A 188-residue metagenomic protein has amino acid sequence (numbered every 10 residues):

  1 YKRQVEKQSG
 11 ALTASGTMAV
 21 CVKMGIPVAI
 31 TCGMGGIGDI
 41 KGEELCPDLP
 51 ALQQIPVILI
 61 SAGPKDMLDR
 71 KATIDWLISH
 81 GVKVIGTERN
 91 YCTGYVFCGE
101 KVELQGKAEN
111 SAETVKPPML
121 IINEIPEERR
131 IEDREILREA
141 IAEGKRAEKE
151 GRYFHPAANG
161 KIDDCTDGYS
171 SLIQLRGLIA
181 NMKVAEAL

Functional and structural regions predicted by a protein language model:
Y1: Conserved small/polar residues in nucleotide/adenosyl-binding loops
G10-T13, V28-G33, D39, L59-S61 (+3 more regions): General beta-strand structural signal in soluble alpha/beta enzymes
A11-A14, I40-Q53, I58-I78, G106-N110: Active-site glycine-rich loop that binds ribose-phosphate moieties when present
A14-C21, N181-L188: Buried hydrophobic packing segments
A19-K23, V28-I30, E44, L49-Q54 (+3 more regions): Solvent-exposed alpha-helices and their adjacent loops that cap or buttress functional pockets in soluble metabolic
L68-E100: Glycine-rich, Lys/Arg-enriched anion-binding loops that position phosphate/diphosphate groups for phosphoryl
T87-R134: Active-site rim beta-loop-alpha module in soluble metabolic enzymes
V115-I179: A C-terminal functional module that forms or caps the active site or interfaces directly with catalytic machinery
